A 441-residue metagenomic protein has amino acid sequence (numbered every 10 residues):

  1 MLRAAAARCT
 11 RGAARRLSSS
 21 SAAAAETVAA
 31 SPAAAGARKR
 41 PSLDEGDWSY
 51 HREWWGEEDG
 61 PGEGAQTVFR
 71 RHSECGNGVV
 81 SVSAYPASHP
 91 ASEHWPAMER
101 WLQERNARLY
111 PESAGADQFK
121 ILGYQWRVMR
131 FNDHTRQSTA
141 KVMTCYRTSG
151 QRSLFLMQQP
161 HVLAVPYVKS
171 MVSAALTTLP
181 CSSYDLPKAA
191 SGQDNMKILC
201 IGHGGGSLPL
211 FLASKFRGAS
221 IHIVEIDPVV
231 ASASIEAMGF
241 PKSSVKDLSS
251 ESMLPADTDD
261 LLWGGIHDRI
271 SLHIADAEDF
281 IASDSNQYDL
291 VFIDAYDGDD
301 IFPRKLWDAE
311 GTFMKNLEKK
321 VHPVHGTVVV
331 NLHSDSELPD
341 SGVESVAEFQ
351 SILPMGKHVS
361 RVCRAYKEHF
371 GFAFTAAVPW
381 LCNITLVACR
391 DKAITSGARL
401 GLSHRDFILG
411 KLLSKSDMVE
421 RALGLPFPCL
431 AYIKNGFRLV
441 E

Functional and structural regions predicted by a protein language model:
L2-A4, S20, V28-Y50, V142-C145 (+5 more regions): The AdoMet/dcAdoMet-binding core of the Class I SAM-like
L2-Q125, S153-P160, S283, Q350-S351 (+2 more regions): SAM/dcSAM-binding transferase cores
P86, F131-T135, A175: Short glycine-rich, polar/acidic loop-and-turn segments at beta strand-coil junctions
G123-Q151: A short, structured beta-strand/loop element
